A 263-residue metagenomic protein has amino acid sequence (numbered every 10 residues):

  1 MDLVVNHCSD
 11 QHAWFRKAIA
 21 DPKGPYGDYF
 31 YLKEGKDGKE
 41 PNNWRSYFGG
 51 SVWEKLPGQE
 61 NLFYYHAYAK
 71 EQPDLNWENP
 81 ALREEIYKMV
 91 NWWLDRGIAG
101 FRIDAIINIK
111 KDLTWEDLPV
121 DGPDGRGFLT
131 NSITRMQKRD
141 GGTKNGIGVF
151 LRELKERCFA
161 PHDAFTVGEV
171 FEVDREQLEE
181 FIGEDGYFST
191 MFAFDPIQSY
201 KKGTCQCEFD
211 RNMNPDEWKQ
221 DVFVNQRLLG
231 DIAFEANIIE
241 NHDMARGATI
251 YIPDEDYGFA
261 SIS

Functional and structural regions predicted by a protein language model:
M1-S263: Active-site and adjacent substrate-binding regions of carbohydrate-active enzymes
